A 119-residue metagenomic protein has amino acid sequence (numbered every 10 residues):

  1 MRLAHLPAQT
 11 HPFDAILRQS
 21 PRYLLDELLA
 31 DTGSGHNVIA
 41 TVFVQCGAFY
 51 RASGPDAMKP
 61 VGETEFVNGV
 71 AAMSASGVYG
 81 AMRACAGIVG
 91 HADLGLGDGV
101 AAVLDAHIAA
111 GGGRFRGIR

Functional and structural regions predicted by a protein language model:
M1-R119: Helix-coil boundary/capping segments in enzymes
